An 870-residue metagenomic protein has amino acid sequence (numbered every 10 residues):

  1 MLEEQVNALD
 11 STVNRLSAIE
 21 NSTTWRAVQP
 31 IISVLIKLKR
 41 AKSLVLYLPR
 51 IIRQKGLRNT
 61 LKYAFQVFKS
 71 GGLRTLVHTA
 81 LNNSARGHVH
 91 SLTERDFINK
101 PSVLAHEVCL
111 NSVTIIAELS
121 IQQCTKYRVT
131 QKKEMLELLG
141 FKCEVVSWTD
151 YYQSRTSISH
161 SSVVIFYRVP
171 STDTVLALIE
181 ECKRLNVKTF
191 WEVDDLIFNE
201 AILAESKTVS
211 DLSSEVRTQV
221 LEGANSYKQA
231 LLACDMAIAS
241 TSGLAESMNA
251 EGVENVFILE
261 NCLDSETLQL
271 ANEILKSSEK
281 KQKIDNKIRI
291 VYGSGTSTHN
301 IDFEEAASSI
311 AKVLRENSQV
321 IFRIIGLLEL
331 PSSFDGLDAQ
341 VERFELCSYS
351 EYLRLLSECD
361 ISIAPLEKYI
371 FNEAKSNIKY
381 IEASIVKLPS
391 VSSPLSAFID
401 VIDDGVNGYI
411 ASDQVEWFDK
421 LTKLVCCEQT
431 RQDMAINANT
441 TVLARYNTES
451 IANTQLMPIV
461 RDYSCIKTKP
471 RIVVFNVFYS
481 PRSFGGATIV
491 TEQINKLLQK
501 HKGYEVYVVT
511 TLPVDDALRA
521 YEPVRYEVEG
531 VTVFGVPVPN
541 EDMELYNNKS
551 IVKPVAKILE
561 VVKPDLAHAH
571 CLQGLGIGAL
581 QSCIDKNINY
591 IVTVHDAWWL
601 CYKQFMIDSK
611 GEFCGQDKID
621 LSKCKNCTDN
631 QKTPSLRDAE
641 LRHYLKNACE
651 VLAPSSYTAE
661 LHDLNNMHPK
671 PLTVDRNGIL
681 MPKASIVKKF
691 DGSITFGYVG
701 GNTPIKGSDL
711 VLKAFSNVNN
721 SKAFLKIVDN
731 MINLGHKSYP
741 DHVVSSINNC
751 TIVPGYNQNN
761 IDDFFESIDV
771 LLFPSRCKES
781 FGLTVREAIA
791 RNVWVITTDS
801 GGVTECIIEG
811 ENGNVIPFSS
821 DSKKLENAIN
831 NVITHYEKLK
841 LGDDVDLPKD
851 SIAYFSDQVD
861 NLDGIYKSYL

Functional and structural regions predicted by a protein language model:
M1-N99: Boundary detector for helix-to-coil junctions that initiate low-complexity/charged tails
L61-A64, F68-W148, V313-R315, C465-Y521 (+3 more regions): N-terminal subdomain of nucleotide-sugar transferases
S120-L139, L263-E358, G692-Y739: Conserved catalytic-core segment of nucleotide-activated headgroup transferases in glycan assembly
Y151, L327-L330, Q340-C359, E367-I370 (+3 more regions): Conserved active-site histidine-acidic residue motif and adjacent donor-binding/catalytic loop of glycosyltransferases
N199, I301-E304, Y349-L355, S362-I385 (+3 more regions): Nucleotide-sugar-dependent
L221, K228-V256, L263-L268, E329-P331 (+1 more regions): A short, active-site helix/loop in glycosyltransferases that binds the activated sugar's phosphate group
K276, Q429-I459, S820, K824 (+1 more regions): A charged, aromatic-enriched C-terminal amphipathic alpha-helix characteristic of glycosyltransferases across folds
I402-V415, K423-E428, E809-G810, N814-S822 (+1 more regions): Conserved acidic donor-binding segment of nucleotide-sugar-dependent glycosyltransferases
